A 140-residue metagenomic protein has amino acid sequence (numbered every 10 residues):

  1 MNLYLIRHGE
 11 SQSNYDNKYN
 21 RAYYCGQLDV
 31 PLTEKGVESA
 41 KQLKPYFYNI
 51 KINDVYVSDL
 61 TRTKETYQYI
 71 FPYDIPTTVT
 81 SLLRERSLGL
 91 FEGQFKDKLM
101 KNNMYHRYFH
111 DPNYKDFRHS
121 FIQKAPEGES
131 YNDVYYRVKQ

Functional and structural regions predicted by a protein language model:
M1-Y4, D54: Extreme N-terminal starter segment of soluble prokaryotic enzymes
I6-G9, L82: Generic beta-structure capping elements
R7, Y24, E34, S87 (+2 more regions): Short glycine/serine/threonine-biased micro-segments
G9-T78: Active-site-proximal alpha-helix that buttresses catalytic centers in soluble enzyme cores
A40, V138-K139: Short amphipathic alpha-helical/adjacent loop interface patches that line ligand and macromolecule-binding sites
S58-R62, L83, R137: Short beta->alpha linker loops
F71-Y136: Phosphate-handling substructures
